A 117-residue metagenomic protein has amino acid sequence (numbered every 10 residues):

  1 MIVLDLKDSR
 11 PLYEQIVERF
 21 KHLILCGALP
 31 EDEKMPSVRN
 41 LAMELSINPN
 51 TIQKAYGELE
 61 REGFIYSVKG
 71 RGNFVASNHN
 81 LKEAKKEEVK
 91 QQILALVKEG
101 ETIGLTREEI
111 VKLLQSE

Functional and structural regions predicted by a protein language model:
M1-K34, A84-E117: Extreme N-terminal segment that seeds HTH/winged-HTH DNA-binding domains in transcriptional regulators
I2, N40-M43, N80: A broad detector of the eukaryotic-type serine/threonine protein kinase catalytic domain
I2, P49, E62-F64, G72 (+1 more regions): A general secondary-structure boundary signal
H22, N40, Q53-A55, G70-G72 (+2 more regions): Hydrophobic alpha-helical segments, especially transmembrane helices and their immediate juxtamembrane helical caps
G27, D32, G63, G70-G72: Glycine-centered flexibility sites
K34-Y66: N-terminal helix-turn-helix
M35, S67-V75, H79-N80: Short, Lys/Arg-rich nucleic-acid/phosphate-binding segment
N40, V75-A76, S116-E117: Short secondary-structure capping/turn micro-motifs that flank functional sites
